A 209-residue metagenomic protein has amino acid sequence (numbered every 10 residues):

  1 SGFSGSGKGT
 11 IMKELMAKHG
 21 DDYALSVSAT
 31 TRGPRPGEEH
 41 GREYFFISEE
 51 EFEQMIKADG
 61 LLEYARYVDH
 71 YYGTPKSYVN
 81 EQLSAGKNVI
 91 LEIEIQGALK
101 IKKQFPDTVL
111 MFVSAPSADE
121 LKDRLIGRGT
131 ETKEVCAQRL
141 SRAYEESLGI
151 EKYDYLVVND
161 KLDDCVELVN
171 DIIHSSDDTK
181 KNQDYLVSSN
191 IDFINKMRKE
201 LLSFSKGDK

Functional and structural regions predicted by a protein language model:
S1-F3: P-loop (Walker A) phosphate-binding loop of NTP-binding proteins
S6: ATP-binding Walker
G9: Walker A/P-loop
A17-L25: Post-Walker A helix-loop "phosphate-sensing" segment adjacent to the P-loop in P-loop NTPases
S28-V89, Q96-L99: ATP-dependent small-molecule kinase phosphotransfer cores that center on conserved nucleotide phosphate-binding segments
V89-E94, K103-G127, V158-K161: Conserved phosphate-donor/acceptor-positioning beta-strand/loop module used by diverse small-molecule
L148-K209: NTP-dependent small-molecule kinase module
